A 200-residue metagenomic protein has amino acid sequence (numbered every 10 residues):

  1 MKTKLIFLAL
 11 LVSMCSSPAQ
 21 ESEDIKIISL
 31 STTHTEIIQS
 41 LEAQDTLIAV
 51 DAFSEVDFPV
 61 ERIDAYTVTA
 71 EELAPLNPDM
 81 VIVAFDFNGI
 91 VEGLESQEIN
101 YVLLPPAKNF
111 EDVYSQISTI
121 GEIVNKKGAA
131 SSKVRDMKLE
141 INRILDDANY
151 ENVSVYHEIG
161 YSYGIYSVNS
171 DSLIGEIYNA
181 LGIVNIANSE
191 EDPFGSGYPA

Functional and structural regions predicted by a protein language model:
K4-M14: Sec-dependent N-terminal signal peptides
S17-S22, L73: Residue-level recognition of alpha-helix boundary/capping or hinge positions
Q20-K26, I90-Y166, A187-S189, F194-G195: Extracytoplasmic substrate-binding proteins
I25-N88, I99, I183-I186: A short, structured surface patch at a secondary-structure boundary
T33-I37, A43, T69, D86 (+6 more regions): Stable alpha-helical elements in mature extracytoplasmic
A49-V60, Y166-P199: Alpha-helical, coiled-coil/dimerization segments enriched in small aliphatic residues
